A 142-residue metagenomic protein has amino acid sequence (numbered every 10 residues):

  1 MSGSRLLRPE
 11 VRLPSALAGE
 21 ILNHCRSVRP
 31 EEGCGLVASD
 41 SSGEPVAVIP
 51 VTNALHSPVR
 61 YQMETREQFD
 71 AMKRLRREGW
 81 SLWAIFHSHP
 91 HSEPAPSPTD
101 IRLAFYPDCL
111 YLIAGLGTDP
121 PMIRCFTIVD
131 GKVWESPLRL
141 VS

Functional and structural regions predicted by a protein language model:
M1-L82, H91-S142: Conserved beta-strand-loop surface patch within small alpha/beta domains used for substrate/adaptor or ligand engagement
S88: Metallo-beta-lactamase
